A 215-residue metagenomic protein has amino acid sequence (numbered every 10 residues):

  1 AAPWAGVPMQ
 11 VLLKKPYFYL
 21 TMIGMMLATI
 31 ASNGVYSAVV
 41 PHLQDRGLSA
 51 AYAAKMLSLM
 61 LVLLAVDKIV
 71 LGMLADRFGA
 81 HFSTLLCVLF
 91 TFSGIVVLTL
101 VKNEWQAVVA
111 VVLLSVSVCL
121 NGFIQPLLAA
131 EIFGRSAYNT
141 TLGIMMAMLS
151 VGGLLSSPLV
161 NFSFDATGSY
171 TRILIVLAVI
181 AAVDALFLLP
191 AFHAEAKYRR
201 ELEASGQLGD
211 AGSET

Functional and structural regions predicted by a protein language model:
Q10-L71, S156: Extracytoplasmic gate region of multi-pass secondary transporters
L43-Q44, L74-A75, L159-G168: Interfacial helix-cap and linker-helix signal at transmembrane-aqueous boundaries of multi-pass secondary transporters
R77-V88: Cytoplasmic membrane-interface "Motif A"-like loop-to-helix N-cap segments of 12-TM Major Facilitator Superfamily
F90-K102: C-terminal ends and interior cores of transmembrane alpha-helices in multi-pass membrane transporters/permeases
W105-L113: Paired small-residue
L120-F133: Intracellular juxtamembrane helix-capping segments at the cytosolic ends of symmetry-related transmembrane helices
F162-I180: A membrane-interface helix-boundary motif in multi-pass transporters
A178-D210: Multi-pass alpha-helical transporter architecture, strongest for 12-TM Major Facilitator/SLC carriers used
